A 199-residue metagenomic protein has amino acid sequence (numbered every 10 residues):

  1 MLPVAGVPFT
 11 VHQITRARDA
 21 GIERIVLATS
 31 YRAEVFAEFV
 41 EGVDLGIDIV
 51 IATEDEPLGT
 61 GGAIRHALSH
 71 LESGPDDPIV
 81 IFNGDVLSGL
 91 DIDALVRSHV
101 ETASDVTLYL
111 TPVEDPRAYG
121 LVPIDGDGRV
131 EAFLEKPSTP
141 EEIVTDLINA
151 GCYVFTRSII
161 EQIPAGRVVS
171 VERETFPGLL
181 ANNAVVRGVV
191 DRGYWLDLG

Functional and structural regions predicted by a protein language model:
M1, I51-A52, F133, G188: Generic preference for hydrophobic
M1, V122-I124, F176, G188: A structural signal for short hydrophobic beta-strand segments in well-ordered beta-sheet cores
P3, V7-A94, A165: Conserved N-terminal catalytic core of the sugar/cofactor nucleotidyltransferase
L27, I81, V106-Y109, G188: Structural beta-sheet core signal
Y31, T107-I124: Short beta-strand-to-loop element that shapes/binds the nucleotide-sugar donor at the catalytic cleft/hinge
E72, P78-F82, L87, D93-V100 (+2 more regions): Catalytic-core segments of class I nucleotidyltransferases/pyrophosphorylases that form NMP-activated intermediates
